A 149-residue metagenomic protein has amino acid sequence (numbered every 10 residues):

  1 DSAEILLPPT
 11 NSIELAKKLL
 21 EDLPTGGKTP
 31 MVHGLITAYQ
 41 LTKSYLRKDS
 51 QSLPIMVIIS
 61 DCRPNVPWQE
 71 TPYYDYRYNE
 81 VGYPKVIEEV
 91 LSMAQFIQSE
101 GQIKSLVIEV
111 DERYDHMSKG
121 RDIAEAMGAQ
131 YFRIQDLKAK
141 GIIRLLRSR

Functional and structural regions predicted by a protein language model:
D1-D22, T42-R47, W68-T71, H116-I123 (+1 more regions): Short beta-strand-loop
D1-P9, G34-T37, L41, P54-I59 (+1 more regions): Von Willebrand factor
I13, K17, L35, I87-V90: Amphipathic alpha-helical segments in well-structured domains
G27-L35: Phosphate/oxyanion-binding active-site loops and adjacent basic polyanion-contact surfaces
T42, Y73-R149: Von Willebrand factor type A / integrin I
K48-L53: Short helix-terminating capping/connector loops at secondary-structure junctions
C62: Active-site metal-binding loops of divalent metal-dependent hydrolases
